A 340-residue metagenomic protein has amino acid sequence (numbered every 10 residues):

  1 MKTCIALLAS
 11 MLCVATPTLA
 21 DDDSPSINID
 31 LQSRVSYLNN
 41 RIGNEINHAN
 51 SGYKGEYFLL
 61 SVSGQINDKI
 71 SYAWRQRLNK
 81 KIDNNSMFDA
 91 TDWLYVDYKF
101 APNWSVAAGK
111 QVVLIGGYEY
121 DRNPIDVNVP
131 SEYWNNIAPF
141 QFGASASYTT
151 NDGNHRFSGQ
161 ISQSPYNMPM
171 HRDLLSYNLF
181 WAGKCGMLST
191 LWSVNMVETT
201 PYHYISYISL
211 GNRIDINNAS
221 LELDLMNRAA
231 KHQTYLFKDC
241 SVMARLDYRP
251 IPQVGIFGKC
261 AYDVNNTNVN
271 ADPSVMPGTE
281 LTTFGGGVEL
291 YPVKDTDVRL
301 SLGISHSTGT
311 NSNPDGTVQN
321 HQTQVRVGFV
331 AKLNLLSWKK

Functional and structural regions predicted by a protein language model:
D22-L38, A49-S164, D173, G183-K184: Outer membrane beta-barrel
D22-S26, S36-L38, I70, L179-F284: Detector for outer-membrane/organellar transmembrane beta-barrel domains, recognizing the amphipathic beta-strand
P25-S33, Y72-W74, V106-A108, H155-G159 (+6 more regions): Transmembrane beta-strands of outer-membrane beta-barrel proteins
S33-R41, Y57-L59, D68, Q76-I82 (+10 more regions): Transmembrane beta-strands of outer-membrane beta-barrel pores
N44-H48, N79-I82, N128-E132, S164-N167 (+4 more regions): Extracellular loop and loop/strand-boundary signature of outer-membrane beta-barrel proteins
A49-E56, M87-D92, A138-F142, D173-Y177 (+4 more regions): Residues that define the transmembrane beta-barrel architecture of outer-membrane proteins
L59-S61, Y95-D97, S145-S147, N178-A182 (+6 more regions): Outer-membrane beta-barrel architecture
P292, N320-K340: Outer-membrane beta-barrel "beta-signal"
